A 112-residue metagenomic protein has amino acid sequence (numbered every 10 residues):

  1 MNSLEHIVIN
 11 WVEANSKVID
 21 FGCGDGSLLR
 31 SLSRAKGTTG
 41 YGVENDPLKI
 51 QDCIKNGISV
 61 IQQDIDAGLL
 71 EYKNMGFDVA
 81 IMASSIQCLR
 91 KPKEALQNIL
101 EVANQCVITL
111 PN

Functional and structural regions predicted by a protein language model:
M1-N15: Conserved alpha-helix/loop element of class I SAM-dependent methyltransferases that forms part of the SAM/SAH-binding
G22-G24: Class I SAM-dependent methyltransferase "Motif I" SAM/SAH-binding loop
G26-R30: Glycine-rich SAM-binding Motif I of class I
R34-S59, D64-G68: Class I SAM-dependent methyltransferase SAM/SAH-binding core
G68-N74: Short conserved loop adjoining the S-adenosyl-L-methionine
V79-R90: A short SAM/SAH-binding and catalytic strip from SAM-dependent methyltransferases
L89-V102: A short, conserved alpha-helix within the catalytic core of class I
A103-P111: Conserved beta-strand signature within the Rossmann-like core of class I S-adenosyl-L-methionine
